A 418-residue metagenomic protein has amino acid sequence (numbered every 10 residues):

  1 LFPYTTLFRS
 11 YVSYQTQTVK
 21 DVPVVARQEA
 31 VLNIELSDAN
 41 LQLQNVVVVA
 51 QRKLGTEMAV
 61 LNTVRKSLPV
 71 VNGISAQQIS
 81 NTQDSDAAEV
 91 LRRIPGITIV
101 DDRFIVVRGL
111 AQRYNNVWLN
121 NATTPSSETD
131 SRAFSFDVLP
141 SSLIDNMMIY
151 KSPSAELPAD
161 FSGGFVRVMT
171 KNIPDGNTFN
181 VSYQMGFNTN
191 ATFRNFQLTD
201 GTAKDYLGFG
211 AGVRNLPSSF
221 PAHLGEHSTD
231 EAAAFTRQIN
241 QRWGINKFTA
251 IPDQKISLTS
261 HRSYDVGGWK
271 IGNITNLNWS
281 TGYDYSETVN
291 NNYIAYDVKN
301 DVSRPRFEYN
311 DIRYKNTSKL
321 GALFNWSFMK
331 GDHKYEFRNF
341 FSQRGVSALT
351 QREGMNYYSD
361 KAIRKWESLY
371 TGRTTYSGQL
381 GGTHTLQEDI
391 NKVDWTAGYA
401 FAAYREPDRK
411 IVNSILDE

Functional and structural regions predicted by a protein language model:
F2-L7: Short, small-residue-biased leader/transition segments that mark boundaries at the very start of proteins
S10-Q15, V25-S80, A88, Q112: Short, acidic, small-residue-rich periplasmic hinge/interaction motif at the N-terminus of Gram-negative outer-membrane
A30-E35, A87-V90, I105-V106, F134-V138 (+2 more regions): N-terminal periplasmic accessory domains that precede and gate Gram-negative outer-membrane beta-barrel machines
D86-T123, N146, G164-M169: Extracytoplasmic beta-strand/coil segments of soluble accessory domains associated with Gram-negative outer-membrane
R93-P95, A122-K151, K171, F196-Q197: Short acidic/polar hinge/loop motifs at secondary-structure boundaries that mediate gating or recognition
A155-P252, K270-G272, T281: N-terminal, post-signal-peptide soluble/periplasmic segments of Gram-negative outer-membrane pore/transport systems
G225, T229, A234-T350, R373-L380: Transmembrane beta-barrel wall of Gram-negative outer-membrane proteins
Q343-E418: Replace "related TpsB outer-membrane translocases also match" with "some related outer-membrane beta-barrels such as
